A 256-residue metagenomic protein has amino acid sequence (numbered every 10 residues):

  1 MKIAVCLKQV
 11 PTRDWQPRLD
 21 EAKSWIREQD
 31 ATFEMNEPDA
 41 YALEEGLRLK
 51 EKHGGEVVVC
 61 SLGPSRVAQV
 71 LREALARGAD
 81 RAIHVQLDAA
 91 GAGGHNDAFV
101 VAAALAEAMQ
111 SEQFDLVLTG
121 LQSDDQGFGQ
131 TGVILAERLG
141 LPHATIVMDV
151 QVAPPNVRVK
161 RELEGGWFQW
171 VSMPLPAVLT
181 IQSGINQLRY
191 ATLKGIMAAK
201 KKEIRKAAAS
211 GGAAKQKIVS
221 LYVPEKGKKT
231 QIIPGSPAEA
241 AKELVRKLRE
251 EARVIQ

Functional and structural regions predicted by a protein language model:
M1-Q256: N-terminal glycine-rich FAD/FM-binding segment characteristic of electron-transfer flavoproteins
